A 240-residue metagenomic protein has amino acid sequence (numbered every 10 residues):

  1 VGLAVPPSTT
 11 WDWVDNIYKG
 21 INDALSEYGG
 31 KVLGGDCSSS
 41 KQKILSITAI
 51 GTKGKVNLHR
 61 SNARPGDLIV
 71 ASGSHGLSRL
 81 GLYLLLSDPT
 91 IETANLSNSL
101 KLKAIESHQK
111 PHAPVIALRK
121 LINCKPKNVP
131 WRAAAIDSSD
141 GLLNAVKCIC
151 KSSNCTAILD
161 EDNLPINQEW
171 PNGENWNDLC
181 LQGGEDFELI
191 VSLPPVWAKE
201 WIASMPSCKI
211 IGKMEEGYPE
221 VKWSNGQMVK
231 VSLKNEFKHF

Functional and structural regions predicted by a protein language model:
V1-A4, L84: Short linear capping/connector segments at secondary-structure termini
G2, T48-I50, A71-S74, S192: Short beta-strand segments
P7-L33, S38-L45, I50, N123 (+1 more regions): Glycine-/charge-enriched secondary-structure boundary and capping motifs
W11, I69-G73, L102-Q109, R132-I136: Flexible, glycine/proline-enriched loop segments at strand-loop-helix junctions that form or flank small-ligand binding
T48-H59, S99-P126: Active-site glycine-rich loop that binds ribose-phosphate moieties when present
T52-G76, V196-W197: Acidic/histidine-enriched ion/cofactor-binding microenvironments in catalytic or ligand-binding pockets
L58-R60, L80-L84, A145-C148: A short secondary-structure junction signal
G81-L102: Short, compositionally biased
